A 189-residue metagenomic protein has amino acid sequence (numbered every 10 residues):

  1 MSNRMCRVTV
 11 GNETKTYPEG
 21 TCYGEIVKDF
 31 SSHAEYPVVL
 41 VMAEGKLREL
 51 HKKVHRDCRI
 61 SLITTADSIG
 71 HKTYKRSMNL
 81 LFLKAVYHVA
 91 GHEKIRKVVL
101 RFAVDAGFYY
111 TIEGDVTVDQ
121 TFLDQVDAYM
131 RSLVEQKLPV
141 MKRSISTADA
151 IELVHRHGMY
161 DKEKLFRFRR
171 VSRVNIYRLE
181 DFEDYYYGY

Functional and structural regions predicted by a protein language model:
N12-T21: Short, contiguous acidic and Ser/Thr-rich linear segments
T21-H33: Short amphipathic, charge-patterned alpha-helical segments
V27-F30, H71-V89, L100-R101: Active/ligand-binding-proximal structured segments within catalytic/core domains that scaffold catalytic residues
V38-K52: Short acidic beta-strand-loop surface patches of small beta-rich interaction domains
R56-I60: Loop/turn positions that initiate beta-strands
S61-A66, A106-T117: Short, hydrophobic beta-strand segments
H92-D105, Q120: Short, flexible active-site-proximal loops enriched in glycine and acidic residues
A103-V104, E113-Y189: Non-catalytic interaction/regulatory segments
